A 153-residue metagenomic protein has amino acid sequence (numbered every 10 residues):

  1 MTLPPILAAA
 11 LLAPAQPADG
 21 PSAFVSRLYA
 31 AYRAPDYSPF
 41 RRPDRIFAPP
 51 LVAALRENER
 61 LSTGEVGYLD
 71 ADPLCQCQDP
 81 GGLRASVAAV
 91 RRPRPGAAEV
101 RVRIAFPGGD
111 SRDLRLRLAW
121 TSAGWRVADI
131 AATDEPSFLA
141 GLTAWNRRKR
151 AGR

Functional and structural regions predicted by a protein language model:
T2-A13: Sec-dependent N-terminal signal peptides
Q16-P17, A48, V52-D110: Surface-exposed, charged secondary-structure patches
D19-D36: Short, aromatic-enriched amphipathic alpha-helices that serve as compact interaction elements
P21, V25, V100-V102, V127: Hydrophobic aliphatic residue packing
A31, P35, E57-L61, R148: Surface-exposed polar/charged interaction patches
D36-D44: Surface-exposed patches in mature extracellular/periplasmic domains of secreted proteins
P93-R101, P107-D113, T121, A128-R153: Low-complexity, intrinsically disordered terminal/linker segments enriched in charged and Gly/Pro repeats
